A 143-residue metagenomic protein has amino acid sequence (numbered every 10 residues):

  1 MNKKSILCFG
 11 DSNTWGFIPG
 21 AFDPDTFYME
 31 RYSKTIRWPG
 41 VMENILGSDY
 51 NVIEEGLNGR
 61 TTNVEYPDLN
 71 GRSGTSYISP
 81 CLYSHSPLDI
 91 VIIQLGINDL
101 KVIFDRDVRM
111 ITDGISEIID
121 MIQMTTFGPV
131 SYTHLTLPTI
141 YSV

Functional and structural regions predicted by a protein language model:
N2-L7, G16-G128: Conserved SGNH/GDSL esterase-like catalytic core that processes O-acyl groups on lipids and polysaccharides
D11-S12: Active-site metal-binding loops of divalent metal-dependent hydrolases
H134-V143: Single conserved hydrophobic/aromatic residue that forms the stacking wall/gate of nucleotide- or nucleobase-binding
